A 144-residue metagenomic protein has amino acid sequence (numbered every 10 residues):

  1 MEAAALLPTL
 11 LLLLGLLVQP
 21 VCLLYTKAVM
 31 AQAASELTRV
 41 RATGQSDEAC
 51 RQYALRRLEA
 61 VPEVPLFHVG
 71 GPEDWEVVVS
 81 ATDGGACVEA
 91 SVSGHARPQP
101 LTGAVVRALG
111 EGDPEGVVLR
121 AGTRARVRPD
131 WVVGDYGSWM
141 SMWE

Functional and structural regions predicted by a protein language model:
M1-L58: Alpha-helical assembly-interface signal, strongest on the long, hydrophobic N-terminal helix that forms
T43-E144: Short, conserved structural patches
